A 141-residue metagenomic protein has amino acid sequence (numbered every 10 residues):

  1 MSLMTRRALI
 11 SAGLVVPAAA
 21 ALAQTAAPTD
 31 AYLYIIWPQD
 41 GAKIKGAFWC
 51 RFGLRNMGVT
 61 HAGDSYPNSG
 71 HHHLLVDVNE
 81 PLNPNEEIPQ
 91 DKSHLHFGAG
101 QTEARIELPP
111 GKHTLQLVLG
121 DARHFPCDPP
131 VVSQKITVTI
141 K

Functional and structural regions predicted by a protein language model:
M1-G13: N-terminal secretory signal peptides and thylakoid transit peptides that target proteins across membranes
T25-K45: Short, compositionally biased P/S/T/A/G/V-rich stretches that sit at domain boundaries
G53-G63: Short amphipathic, basic-aromatic surface patches that mediate peripheral association with negatively charged
D64-H72: Short coil-to-beta strand junction motifs in C2/discoidin
I88-K112, V118-G120: Short, solvent-exposed, Trp/other aromatic-anchored flexible loops in extracytoplasmic proteins
D121-D128: Short acidic/polar inter-strand loop motif in beta-rich domains
P129-K141: Short beta-strand elements
